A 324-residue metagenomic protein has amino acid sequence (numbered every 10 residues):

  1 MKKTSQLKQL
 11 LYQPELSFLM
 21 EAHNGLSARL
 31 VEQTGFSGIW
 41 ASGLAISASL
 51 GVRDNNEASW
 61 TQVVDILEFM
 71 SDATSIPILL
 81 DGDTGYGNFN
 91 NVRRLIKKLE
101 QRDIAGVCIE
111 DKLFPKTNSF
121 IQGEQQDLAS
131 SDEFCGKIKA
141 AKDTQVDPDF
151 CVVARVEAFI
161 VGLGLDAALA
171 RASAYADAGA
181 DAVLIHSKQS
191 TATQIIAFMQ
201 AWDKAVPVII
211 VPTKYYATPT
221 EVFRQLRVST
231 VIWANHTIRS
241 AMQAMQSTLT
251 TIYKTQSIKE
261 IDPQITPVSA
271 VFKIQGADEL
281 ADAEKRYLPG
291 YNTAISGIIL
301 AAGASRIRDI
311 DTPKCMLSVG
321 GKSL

Functional and structural regions predicted by a protein language model:
K2-S229, S240-Q243, S247-T250, Y287: Alpha/beta enzyme core
L7, H236-N292: Extended, intrinsically disordered, low-complexity segments
P14-L16, N292-I295: A short, charged/proline- and glycine-enriched loop that marks the coil->beta-strand transition at the N-terminal
N24-G25, N235, K322: Alpha-helix N-cap/helix-start capping motif
P212, Y253-Q256, A301, G320: Residues at the C-termini of beta-strands that transition into short coil/loop
I232: Active-site loops and adjacent core secondary-structure elements that bind or stabilize anionic groups
T293-L324: N-terminal glycine-rich phosphate-binding loop and ensuing alpha1 helix
